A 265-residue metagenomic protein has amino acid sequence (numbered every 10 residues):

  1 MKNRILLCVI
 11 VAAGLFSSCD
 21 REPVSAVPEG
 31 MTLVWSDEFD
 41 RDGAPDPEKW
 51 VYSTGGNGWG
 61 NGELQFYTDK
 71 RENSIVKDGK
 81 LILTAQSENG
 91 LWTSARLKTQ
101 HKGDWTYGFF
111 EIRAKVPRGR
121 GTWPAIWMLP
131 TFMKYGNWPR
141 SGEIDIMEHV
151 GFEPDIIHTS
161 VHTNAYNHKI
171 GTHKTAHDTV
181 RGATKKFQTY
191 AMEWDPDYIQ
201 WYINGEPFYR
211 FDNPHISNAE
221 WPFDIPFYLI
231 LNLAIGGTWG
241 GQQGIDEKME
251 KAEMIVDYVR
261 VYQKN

Functional and structural regions predicted by a protein language model:
M1-A26: Bacterial Sec-dependent N-terminal signal peptides
C19-N265: GH16 jelly-roll
